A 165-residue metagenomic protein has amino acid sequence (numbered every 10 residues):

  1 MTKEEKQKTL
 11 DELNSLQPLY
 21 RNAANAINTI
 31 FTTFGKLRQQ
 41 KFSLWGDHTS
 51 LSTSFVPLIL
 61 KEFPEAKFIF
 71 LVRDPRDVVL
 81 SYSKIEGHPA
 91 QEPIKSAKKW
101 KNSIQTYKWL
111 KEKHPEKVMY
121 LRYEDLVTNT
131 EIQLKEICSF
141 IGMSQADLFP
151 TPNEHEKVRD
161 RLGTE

Functional and structural regions predicted by a protein language model:
M1-H48: PAPS-dependent sulfation machinery
L37-Q39, T106-V118: A structural motif corresponding to the C-terminal end of an alpha-helix and its immediate exit/capping segment
D47-S50, Y123: Short His-Asn-centered micro-motif
H48-T49, L58-S83: Conserved phosphate-donor/acceptor-positioning beta-strand/loop module used by diverse small-molecule
S52-P57, T130: Short, well-ordered alpha-helical microsegments
I69, D77-K101, D160: A glycine- and Lys/Arg-enriched "phosphate-lid" helix/loop adjacent to the NTP-binding pocket of small-molecule kinases
E112-E165: The conserved 3'-phosphoadenosine-5'-phosphosulfate
